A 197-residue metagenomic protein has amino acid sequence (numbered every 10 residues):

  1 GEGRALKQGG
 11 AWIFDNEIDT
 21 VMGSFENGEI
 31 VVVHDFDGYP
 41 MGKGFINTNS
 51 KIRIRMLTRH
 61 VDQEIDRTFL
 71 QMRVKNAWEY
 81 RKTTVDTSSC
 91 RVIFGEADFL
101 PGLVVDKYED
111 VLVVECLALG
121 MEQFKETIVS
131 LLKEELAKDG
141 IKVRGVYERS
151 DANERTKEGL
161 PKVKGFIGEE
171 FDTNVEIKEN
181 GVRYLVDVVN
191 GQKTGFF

Functional and structural regions predicted by a protein language model:
G1-E109, K138: Non-catalytic accessory regions of SAM-dependent methyltransferases
I30-V31, V111-L112, R144-V146: Structural motif
D35, F45, L117, V188-V189: Short clusters of small/polar residues that mark proteolytic maturation junctions
P40, L112, R183-Y184: Hydrophobic residues embedded in beta-strands of well-ordered beta-sheets
S50, G120-E122, Q192-K193: Short, surface-exposed beta-strand-loop junctions and turns on beta-sheet-rich folds
R55-E64, V113-K125: Short histidine-centered catalytic/ligand-binding loop motif
T68, M72, E122-E126, S130: Short, well-ordered alpha-helical segments
E96-L100, V104-D106, K125-F197: Non-catalytic substrate-recognition/targeting regions of SAM-dependent transferases
